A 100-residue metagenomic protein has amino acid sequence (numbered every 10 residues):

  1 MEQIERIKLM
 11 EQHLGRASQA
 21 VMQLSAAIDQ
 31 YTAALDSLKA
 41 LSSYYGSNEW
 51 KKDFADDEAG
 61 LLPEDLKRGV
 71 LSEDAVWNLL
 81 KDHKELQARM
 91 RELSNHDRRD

Functional and structural regions predicted by a protein language model:
Q3-M10: Disorder-to-helix initiation segments
L9, G15-A26, D36-D100: Long, low-complexity or tandemly repetitive, helically biased scaffold regions used for multimeric assembly/adhesion
